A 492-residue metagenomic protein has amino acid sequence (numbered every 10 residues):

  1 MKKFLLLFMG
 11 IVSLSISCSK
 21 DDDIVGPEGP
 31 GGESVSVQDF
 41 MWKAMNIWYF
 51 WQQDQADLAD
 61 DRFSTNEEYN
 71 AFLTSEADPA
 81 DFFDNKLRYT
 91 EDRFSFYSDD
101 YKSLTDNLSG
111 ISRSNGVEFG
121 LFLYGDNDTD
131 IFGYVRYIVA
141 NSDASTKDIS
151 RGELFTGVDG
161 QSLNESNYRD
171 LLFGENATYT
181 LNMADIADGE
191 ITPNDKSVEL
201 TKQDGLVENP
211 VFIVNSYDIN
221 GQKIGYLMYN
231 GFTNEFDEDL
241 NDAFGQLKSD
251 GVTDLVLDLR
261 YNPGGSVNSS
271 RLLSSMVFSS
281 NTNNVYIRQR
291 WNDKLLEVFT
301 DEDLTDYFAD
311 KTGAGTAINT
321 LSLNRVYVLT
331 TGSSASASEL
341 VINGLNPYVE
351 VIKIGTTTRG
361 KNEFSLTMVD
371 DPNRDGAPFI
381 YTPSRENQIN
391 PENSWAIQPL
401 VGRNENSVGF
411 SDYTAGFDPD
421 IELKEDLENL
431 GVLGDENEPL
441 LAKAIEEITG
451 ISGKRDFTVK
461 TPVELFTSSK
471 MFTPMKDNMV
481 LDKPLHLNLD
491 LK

Functional and structural regions predicted by a protein language model:
M1-F4: Positively charged n-region of N-terminal signal peptides that target proteins for export
L6-I11: Small-residue packing motifs within transmembrane alpha-helices
L14-S17: C-terminal motif of bacterial Sec signal peptides marking the signal peptidase cleavage site
S19-D254, S269, V463-K492: Flexible, low-complexity junctional segments that flank or bridge functional domains
G231, E235-D242, L247, V252-D254 (+1 more regions): C-terminal "post-core" interaction segments
R260: Active-site beta-strand/loop signature of hydrolases that rely on acidic residues for catalysis
